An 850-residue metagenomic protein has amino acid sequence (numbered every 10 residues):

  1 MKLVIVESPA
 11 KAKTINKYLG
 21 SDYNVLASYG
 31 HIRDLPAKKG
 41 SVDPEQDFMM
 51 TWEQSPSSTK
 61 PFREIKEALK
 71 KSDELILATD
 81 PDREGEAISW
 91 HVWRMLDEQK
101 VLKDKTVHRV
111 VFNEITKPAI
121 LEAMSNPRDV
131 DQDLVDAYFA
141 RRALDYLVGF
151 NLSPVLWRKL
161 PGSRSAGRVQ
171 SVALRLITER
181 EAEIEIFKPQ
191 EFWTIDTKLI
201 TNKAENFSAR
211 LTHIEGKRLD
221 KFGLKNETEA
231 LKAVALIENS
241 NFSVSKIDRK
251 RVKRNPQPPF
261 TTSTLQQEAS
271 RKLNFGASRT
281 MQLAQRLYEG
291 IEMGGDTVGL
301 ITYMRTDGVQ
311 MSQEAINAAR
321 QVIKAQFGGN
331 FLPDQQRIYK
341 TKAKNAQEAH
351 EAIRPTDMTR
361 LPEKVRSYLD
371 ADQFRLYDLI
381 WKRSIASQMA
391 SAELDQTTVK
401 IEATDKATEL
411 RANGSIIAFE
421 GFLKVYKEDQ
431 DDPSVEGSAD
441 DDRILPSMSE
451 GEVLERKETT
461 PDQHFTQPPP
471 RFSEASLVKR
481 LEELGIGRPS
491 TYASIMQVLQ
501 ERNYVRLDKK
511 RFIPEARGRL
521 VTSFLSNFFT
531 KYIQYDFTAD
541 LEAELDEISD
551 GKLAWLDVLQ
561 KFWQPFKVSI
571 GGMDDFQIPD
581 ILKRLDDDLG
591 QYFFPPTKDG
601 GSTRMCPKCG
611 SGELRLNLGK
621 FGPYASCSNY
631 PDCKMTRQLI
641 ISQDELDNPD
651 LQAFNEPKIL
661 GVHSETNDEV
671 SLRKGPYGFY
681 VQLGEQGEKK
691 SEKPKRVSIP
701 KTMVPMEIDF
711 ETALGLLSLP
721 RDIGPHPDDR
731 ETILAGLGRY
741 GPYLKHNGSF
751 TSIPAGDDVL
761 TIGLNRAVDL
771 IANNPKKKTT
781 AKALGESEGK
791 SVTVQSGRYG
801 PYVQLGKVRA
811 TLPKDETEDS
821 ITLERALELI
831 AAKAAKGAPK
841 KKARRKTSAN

Functional and structural regions predicted by a protein language model:
M1-R142, L156, H213, L224-L231 (+4 more regions): Intrinsically disordered, low-complexity regulatory segments
K2-L3, T14, S21-Y23, M95 (+7 more regions): Basic, low-complexity terminal or inter-domain segments flanking catalytic cores
P9-A12, Y29-D34, P81-G85, N113-P118 (+7 more regions): Conserved nucleotide-binding/hydrolysis micro-motifs of P-loop NTPases
T14, Y18, E64, A68 (+12 more regions): Alpha-helical scaffold elements adjacent to nucleotide-binding pockets in ATP/GTP-utilizing enzyme cores
I115-T197, K250: C-terminal or mid-to-C-terminal helical accessory/interaction module adjacent to the motor/catalytic core
A166, L174, I195, L199-N202 (+6 more regions): Conserved catalytic breakage-reunion loop centered on the nucleophilic residue
R218-P258, S449-E452: Metal- or metallocofactor-binding catalytic centers and their adjacent structured scaffolds across diverse enzyme
T264-A277, V478-R488: Short helix-coil junctions and helix-kink-helix linkers
